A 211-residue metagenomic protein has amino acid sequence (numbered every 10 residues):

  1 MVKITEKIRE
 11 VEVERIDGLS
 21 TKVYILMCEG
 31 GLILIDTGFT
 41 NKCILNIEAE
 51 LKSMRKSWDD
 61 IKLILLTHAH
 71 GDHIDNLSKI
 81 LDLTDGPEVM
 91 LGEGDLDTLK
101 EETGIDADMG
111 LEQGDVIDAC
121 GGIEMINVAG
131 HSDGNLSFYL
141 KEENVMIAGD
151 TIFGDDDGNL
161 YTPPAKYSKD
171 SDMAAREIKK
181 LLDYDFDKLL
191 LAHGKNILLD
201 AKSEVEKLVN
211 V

Functional and structural regions predicted by a protein language model:
M1-M54, S137-G149, G154: Conserved beta-strand hairpin/beta-sheet module of binuclear metal-dependent hydrolase folds, prominently
K3, I25-M27, D115-K141: Core dinuclear metal-dependent hydrolase active-site scaffold
K7, L26, D36, H68 (+7 more regions): Divalent metal-coordination and catalytic microenvironments
S20, T98-T103, D156-D157: Short, charged, surface-exposed secondary-structure boundary motifs
L32, F39-T40, G122-E124, D133-N210: Metallo-beta-lactamase
F39-L45, A49-I117: Active-site HxH/HxHxD metal-binding segment of metal-dependent hydrolases
M90-E93, V128, A148: Generic beta-sheet signal
